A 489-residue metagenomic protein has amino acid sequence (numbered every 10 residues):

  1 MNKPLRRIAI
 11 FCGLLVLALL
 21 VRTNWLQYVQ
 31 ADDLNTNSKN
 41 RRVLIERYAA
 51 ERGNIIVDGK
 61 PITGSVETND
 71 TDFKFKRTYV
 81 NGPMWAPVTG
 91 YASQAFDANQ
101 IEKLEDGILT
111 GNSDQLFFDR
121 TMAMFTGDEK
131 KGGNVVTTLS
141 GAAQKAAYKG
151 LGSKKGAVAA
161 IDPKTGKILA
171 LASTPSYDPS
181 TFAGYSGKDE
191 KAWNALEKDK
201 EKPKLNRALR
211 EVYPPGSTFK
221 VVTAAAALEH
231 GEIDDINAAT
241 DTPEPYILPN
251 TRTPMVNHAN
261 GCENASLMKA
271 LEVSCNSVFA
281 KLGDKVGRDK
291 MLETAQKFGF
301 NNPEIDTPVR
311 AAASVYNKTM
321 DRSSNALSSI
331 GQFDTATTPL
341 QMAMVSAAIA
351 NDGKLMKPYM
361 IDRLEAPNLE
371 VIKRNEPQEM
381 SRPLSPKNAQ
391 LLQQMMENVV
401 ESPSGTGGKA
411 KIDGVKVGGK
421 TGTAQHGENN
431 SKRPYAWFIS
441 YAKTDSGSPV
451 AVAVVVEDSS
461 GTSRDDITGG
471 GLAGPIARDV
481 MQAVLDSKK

Functional and structural regions predicted by a protein language model:
M1-A157, A172-V212: Extracytoplasmic/periplasmic proteins that interact with beta-lactams or build/remodel peptidoglycan
R52-N54, V158-A159, N237, D362: Generic short beta-strand
I56-G59, D162-P163, A350, A366: Short, acidic, Ser/Thr-enriched surface-loop or helix-capping motifs
A142, A146, K290, L391 (+1 more regions): Long, highly charged amphipathic alpha-helices
L169-S217, V222-S459, G469: Beta-lactam-recognizing serine transpeptidase/beta-lactamase-like catalytic domain environment
I372, E376-Q378, M395, A473-K489: Short, gly/Ser/Thr-rich active-site loops of penicillin-recognizing serine hydrolases
S463-L472: Glycine- and acidic-residue-enriched helix-capping/strand-helix junction motifs
